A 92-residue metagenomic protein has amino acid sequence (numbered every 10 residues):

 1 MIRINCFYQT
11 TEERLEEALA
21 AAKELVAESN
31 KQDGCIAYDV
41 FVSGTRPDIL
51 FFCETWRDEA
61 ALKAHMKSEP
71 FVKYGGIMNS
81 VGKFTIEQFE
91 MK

Functional and structural regions predicted by a protein language model:
M1-R3, A22, D33, P47 (+1 more regions): Short connector loops at helix/strand junctions that flank enzyme active sites, especially segments positioning acidic
I2-Y8, D39-M66: Short, well-ordered beta-strand segments in beta-rich or mixed alpha/beta enzyme and ligand-binding folds
R3, A20-K23, K73, Q88-K92: A beta-strand edge to alpha-helix "cap/lid" segment located at domain peripheries
N5, A21-A27, I49-L50, E54 (+1 more regions): A generic structural signal for ordered secondary structure
T10-E12: Beta-strand elements of well-folded, non-transmembrane domains
R14-I36, P70-I77: Short amphipathic alpha-helical segments
A27-N30, G34, A61, K83-I86: Generic structural signal for secondary-structure transition and capping sites
D39-D48, Y74-K92: Glycine-rich beta-strand-turn "strand-cap" elements at beta-sheet edges
